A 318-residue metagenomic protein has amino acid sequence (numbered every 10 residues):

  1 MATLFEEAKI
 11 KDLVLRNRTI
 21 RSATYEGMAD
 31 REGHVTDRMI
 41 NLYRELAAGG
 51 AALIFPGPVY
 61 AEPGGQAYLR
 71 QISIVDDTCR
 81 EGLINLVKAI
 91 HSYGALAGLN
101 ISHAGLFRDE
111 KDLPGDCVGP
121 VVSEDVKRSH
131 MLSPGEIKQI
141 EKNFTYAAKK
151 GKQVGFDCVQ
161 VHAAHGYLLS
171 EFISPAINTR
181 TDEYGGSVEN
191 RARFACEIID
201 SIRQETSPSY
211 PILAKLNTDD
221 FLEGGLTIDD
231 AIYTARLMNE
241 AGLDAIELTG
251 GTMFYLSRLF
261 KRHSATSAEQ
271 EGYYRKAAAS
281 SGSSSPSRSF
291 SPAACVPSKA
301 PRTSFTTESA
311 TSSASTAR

Functional and structural regions predicted by a protein language model:
M1-R318: Flavin-dependent oxidoreductase catalytic cores
